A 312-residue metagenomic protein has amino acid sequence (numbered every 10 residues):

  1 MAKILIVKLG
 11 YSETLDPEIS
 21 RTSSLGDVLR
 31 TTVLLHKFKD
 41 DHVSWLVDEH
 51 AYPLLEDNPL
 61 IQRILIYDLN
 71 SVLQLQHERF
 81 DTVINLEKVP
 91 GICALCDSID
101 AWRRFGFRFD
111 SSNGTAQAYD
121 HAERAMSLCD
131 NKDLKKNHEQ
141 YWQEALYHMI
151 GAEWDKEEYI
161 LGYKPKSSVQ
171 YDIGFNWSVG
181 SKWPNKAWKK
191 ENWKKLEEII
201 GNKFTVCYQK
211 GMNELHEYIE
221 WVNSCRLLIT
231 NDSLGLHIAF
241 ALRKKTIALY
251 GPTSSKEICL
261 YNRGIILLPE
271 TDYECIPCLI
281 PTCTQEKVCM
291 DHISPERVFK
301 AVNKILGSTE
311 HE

Functional and structural regions predicted by a protein language model:
M1-E312: Catalytic machinery of carbohydrate-active enzymes, primarily nucleotide-sugar-dependent glycosyltransferases
